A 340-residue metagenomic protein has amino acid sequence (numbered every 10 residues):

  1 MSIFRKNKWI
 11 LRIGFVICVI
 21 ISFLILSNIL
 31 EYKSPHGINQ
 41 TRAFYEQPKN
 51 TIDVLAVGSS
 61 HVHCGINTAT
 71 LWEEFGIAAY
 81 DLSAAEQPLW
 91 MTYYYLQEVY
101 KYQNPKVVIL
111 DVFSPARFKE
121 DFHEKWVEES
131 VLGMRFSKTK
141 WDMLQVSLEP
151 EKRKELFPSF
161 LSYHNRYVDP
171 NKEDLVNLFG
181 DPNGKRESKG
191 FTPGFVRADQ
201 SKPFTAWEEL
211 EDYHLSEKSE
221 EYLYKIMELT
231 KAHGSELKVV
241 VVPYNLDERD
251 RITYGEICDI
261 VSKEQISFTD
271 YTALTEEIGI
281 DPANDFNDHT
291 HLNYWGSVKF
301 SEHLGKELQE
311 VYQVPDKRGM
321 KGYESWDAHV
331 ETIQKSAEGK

Functional and structural regions predicted by a protein language model:
M1-W9: N-terminal Lys/Arg-rich, disordered targeting/topogenic segments
K8-I29: Hydrophobic membrane-insertion alpha-helices, especially the h-region of bacterial N-terminal signal peptides
L30-T51: Alpha-helical transmembrane signal-anchor/signal-peptide segments
V57, H61-V146: Membrane-embedded segments
V107-K119, L178-E277: Conserved, well-ordered alpha-helix/loop/beta-strand core segments that scaffold catalytic motifs
W126-H233, G319-K340: Secreted/periplasmic serine-hydrolase-like ester/acetyl group-modifying domain
I252-K340: C-terminal regions of proteins
